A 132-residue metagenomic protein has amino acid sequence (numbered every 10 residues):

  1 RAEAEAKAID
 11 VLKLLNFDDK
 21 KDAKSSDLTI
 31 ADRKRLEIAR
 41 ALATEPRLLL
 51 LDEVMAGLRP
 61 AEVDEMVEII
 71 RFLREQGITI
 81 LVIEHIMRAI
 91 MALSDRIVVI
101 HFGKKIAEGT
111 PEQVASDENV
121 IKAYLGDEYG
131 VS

Functional and structural regions predicted by a protein language model:
R1-S132: Glycine-rich phosphate-binding loops of nucleotide-dependent enzymes
